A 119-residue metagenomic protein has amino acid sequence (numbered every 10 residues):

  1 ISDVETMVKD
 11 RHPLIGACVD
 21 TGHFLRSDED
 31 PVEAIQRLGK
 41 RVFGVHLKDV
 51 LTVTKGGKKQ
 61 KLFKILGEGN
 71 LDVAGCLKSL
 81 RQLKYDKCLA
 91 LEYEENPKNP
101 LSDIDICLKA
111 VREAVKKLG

Functional and structural regions predicted by a protein language model:
I1-V19, H23-G119: Histidine-acidic metal/acid-base catalytic patches
